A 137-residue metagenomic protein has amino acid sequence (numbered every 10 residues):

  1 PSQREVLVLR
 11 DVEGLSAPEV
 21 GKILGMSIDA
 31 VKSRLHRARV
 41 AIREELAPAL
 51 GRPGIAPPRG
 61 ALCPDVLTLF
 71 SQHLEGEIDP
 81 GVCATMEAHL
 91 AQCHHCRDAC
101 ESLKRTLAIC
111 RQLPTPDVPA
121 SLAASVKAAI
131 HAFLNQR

Functional and structural regions predicted by a protein language model:
P1-S2, L9-A30, I78-G81, H94-R97: Helix-turn-helix DNA-binding module
V6-L7, F70: Short alpha-helical "packing" element that flanks the helix-turn-helix/winged-helix DNA-binding module
L24-A47: DNA-recognition helix of helix-turn-helix
L35, M86-L107: A short, amphipathic alpha-helical patch
R39-P58, T106: Short, Lys/Arg-enriched C-terminal cap helix and immediately downstream tail that follows
A56-R59, A108-K127: A short, acidic loop/turn at secondary-structure junctions
P57-L90, A132: Short, amphipathic alpha-helical interaction patch
D65-L67, V118-R137: Short Fe-S-cluster ligation motifs
